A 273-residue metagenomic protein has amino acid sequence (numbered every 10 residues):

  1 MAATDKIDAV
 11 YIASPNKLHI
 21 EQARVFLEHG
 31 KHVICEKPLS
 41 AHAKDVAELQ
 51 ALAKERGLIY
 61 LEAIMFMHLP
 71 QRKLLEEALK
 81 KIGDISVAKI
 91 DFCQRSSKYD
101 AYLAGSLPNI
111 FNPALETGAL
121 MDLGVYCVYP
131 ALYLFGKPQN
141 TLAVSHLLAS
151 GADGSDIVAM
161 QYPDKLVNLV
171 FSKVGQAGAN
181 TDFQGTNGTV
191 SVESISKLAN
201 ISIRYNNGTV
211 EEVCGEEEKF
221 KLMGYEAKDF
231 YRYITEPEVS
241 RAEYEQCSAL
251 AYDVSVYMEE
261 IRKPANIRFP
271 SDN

Functional and structural regions predicted by a protein language model:
M1-L52: Beta-loop-alpha module in the N-terminal Rossmann-like domain of NAD(P)-dependent dehydrogenases, especially those
A9-Y11, D229-N273: C-terminal helix-rich "cap/oligomerization" subdomain common to oxidoreductases
C35, Y60-E62, V192: Hydrophobic residues in well-ordered beta-strands that form the structural core
K37-P38, A63-F66, F92-C93: Short strand-turn motif at the edge of the Rossmann-like AdoMet-binding core
A47-F66, D84-A88: Rossmann-fold dehydrogenase core element
L69-Q139: Predominantly a Rossmann-like dinucleotide-binding segment in NAD(P)-dependent oxidoreductases
C127-N200, K228-V239, E260: Contiguous beta-strand/loop segments that form the cofactor/metal-binding neighborhood of enzyme cores
E216-K228: Active-site loop of classical SDR/Rossmann-like NAD(P)-dependent oxidoreductases, centered on the catalytic Tyr-X3-Lys
